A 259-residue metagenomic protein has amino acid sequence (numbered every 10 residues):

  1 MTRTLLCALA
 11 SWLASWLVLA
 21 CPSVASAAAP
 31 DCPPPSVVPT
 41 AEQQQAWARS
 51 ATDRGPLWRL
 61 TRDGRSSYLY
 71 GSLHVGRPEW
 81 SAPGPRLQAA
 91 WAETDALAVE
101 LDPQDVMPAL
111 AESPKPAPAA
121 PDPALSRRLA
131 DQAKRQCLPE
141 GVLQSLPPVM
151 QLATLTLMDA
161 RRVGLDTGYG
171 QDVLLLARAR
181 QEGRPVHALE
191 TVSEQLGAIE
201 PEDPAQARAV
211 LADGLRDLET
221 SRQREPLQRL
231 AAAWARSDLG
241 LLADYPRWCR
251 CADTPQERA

Functional and structural regions predicted by a protein language model:
M1-T4: Positively charged n-region of N-terminal signal peptides that target proteins for export
C7-S23: Bacterial N-terminal signal peptides
P30-W47, R54-R258: Structured, acidic catalytic/metal-binding patches in enzyme active sites
